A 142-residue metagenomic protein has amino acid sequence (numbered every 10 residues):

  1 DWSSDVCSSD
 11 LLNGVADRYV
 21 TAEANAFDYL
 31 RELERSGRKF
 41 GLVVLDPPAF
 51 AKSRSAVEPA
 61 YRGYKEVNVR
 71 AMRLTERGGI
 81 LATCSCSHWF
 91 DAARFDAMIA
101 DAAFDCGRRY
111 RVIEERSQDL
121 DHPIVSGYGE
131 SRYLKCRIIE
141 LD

Functional and structural regions predicted by a protein language model:
D1-S8: Short, small-residue-biased leader/transition segments that mark boundaries at the very start of proteins
S9-V44: S-adenosyl-L-methionine
V15, T75-R77: Helix-to-beta-strand junctions that scaffold the AdoMet/dcAdoMet cofactor pocket in Class I SAM-dependent enzymes
E32-E34, S53-A56, R94, V125: Short, well-ordered secondary-structure micro-motifs
E34, K65-M72, A100: A structural alpha-helix within SAM-dependent methyltransferase catalytic domains
F40-R70: Mobile active-site "lid"/loop adjacent to the S-adenosyl-L-methionine
F50, M72, I80-C84: Anionic ligand-binding catalytic core segments
E66, I80-D142: C-terminal catalytic and target-recognition region of SAM-dependent MTase-like enzymes, primarily methyltransferases
